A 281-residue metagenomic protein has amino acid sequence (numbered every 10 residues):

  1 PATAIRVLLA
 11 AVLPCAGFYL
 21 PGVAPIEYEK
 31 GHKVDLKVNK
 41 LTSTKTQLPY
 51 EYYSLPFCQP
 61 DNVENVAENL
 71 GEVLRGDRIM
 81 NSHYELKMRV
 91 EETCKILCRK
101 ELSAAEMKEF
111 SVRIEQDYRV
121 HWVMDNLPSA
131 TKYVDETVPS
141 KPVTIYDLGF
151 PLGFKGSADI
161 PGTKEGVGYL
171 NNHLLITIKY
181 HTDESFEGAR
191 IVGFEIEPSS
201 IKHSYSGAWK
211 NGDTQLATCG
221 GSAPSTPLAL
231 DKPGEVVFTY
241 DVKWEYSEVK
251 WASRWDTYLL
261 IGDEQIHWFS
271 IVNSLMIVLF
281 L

Functional and structural regions predicted by a protein language model:
P1-I5: Bacterial N-terminal signal peptides that target proteins for export
R6, V272-L281: Hydrophobic cores of alpha-helical transmembrane segments in multi-pass integral membrane proteins
R6-I271: Soluble extramembrane domains flanking the early transmembrane region of eukaryotic membrane proteins
